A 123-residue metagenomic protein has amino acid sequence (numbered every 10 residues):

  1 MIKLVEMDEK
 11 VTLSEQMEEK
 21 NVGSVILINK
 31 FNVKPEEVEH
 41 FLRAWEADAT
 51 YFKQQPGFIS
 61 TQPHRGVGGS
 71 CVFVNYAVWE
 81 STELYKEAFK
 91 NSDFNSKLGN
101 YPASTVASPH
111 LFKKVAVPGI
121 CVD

Functional and structural regions predicted by a protein language model:
M1-V11, K20, T50-S60, V78-K113: An amphipathic, aromatic/His-enriched active-site/gating alpha helix that lines ligand/cofactor pockets
Q16-S24: Extreme N-terminus of proteins, especially the signal/transit-peptide cleavage junction and the first residues
V25-N32, Q62-N91: Short, well-ordered beta-strand segments in beta-rich or mixed alpha/beta enzyme and ligand-binding folds
N32-L42: Short, surface-exposed ligand-recognition loops at beta-strand->loop->(often short) alpha-helix junctions that present
L42-R43, S92: Short alpha-helix boundary/capping motifs
W45, A49: Short amphipathic alpha-helical/adjacent loop interface patches that line ligand and macromolecule-binding sites
R65, K113-V115: A general secondary-structure junction signal
V115-D123: Short, low-order "capping/linker" segments at domain edges
